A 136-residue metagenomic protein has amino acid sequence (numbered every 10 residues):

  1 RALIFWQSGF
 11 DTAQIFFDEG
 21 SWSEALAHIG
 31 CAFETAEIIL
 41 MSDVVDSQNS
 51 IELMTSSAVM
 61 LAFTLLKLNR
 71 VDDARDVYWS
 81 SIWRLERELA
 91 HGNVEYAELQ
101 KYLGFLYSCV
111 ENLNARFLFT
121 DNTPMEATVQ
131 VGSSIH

Functional and structural regions predicted by a protein language model:
A2, G9, I51-M54, A58 (+2 more regions): TPR repeat positional signature
F5, S47-M54, A74, Y96: Residues that mark the junctions of alpha-helical repeat units in TPR/alpha-solenoid scaffolds
Q7-H28: Alpha-helical segment of the N-proximal tetratricopeptide repeat
I15, F63-K67: Residue-level signature for tetratricopeptide repeat
L26, G30-M41, S80-A90: Amphipathic alpha-helical segments of tetratricopeptide repeats
I38-N49, K67, R87-Y96: Flexible helix-coil transition and linker loops at the boundaries of alpha-helical arrays
G104-H136: Terminal, low-structured helical/coil segments at or just beyond the last alpha-helical repeat
